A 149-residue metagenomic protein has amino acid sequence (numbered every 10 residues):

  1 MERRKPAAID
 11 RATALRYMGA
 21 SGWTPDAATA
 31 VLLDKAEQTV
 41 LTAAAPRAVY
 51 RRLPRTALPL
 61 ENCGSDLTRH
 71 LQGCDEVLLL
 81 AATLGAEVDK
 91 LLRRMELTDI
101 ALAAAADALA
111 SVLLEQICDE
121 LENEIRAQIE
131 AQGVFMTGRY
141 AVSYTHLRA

Functional and structural regions predicted by a protein language model:
M1-A106: Active-site helix-to-loop segments that bind/position phosphate- or nucleotide-bearing substrates and donors across
P46-R55, N123-A141: Flexible, glycine/charged-enriched surface loops at secondary-structure junctions
A108-C118: Compact, glycine/acidic-enriched structural inserts
T145-A149: Conserved small/polar residues in nucleotide/adenosyl-binding loops
